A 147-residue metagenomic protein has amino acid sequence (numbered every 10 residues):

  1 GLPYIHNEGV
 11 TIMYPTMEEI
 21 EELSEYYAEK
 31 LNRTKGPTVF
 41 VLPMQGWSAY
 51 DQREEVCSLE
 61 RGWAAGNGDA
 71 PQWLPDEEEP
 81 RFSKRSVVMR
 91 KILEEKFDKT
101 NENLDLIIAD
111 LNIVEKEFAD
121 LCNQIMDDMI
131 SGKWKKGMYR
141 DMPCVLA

Functional and structural regions predicted by a protein language model:
G1-V10: Active-site loop ensemble at the mouth of alpha/beta enzyme cores that anchors a bound cofactor
T11-A147: Metallocofactor- and cofactor-centric catalytic cores in central/energy metabolism, strongly enriched
